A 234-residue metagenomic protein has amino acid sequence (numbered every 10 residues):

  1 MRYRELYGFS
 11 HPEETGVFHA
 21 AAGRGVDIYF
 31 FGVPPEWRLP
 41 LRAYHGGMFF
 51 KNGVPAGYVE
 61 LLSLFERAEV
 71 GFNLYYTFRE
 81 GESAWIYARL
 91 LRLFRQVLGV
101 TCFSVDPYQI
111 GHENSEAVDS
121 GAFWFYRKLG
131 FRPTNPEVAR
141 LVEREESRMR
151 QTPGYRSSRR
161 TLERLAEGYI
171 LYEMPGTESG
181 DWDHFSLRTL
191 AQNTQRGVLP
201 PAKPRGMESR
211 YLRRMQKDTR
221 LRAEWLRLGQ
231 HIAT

Functional and structural regions predicted by a protein language model:
M1-D27, G32-L39, S104-T234: Terminal substrate-recognition subdomain of acyl/acetyltransferases
M1-R79, A88, R92-L98: A conserved beta-strand-loop-helix scaffold within acyl/acetyltransferase catalytic domains
G57, L62-V138, E143-E145: Acyl-donor binding region in acyl/amide transferases
